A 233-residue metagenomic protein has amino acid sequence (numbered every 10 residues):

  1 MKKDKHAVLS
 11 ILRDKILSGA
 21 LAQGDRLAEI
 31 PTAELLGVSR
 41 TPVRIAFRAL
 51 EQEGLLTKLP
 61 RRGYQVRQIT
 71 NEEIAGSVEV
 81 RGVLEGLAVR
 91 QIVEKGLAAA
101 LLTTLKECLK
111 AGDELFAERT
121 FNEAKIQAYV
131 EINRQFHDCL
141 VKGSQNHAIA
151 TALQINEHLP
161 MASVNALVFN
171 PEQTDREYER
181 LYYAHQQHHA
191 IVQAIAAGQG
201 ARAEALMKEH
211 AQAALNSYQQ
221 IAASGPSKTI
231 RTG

Functional and structural regions predicted by a protein language model:
M1-E94, A148, Q220-G233: Short linear motifs at protein or domain termini
D4, G76, V80, A100-T104 (+2 more regions): A generic short alpha-helical patch detector that favors 3-5-residue windows in or near N-terminal regions
I11, K15, L55, V83 (+5 more regions): Solvent-exposed, amphipathic alpha-helical segments
G24, R62, I69, A117-F121 (+2 more regions): Short amphipathic alpha-helical segments at helix-loop
N71-A75, V93-A99, T120-A124, P171-R180: A ubiquitous short alpha-helical element
E79-V83, I132, E209-H210, Y218: Short, solvent-exposed amphipathic helices
A99-N170, Q187-A190, R202-A213: Conserved amphipathic alpha-helical segments that form helical-bundle/coiled-coil interaction surfaces
N165-G233: C-terminal all-alpha effector/ligand-binding and dimerization domain of prokaryotic HTH-type transcriptional repressors
